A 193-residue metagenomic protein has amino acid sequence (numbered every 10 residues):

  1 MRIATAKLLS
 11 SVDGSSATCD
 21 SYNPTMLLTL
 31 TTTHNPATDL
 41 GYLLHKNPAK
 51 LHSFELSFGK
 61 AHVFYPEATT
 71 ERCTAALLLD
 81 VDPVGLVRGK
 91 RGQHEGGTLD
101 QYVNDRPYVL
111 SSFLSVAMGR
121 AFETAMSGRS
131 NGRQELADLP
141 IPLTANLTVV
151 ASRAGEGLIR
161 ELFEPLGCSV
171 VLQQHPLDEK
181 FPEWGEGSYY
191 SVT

Functional and structural regions predicted by a protein language model:
L8-L9: Leucine-biased recognition of intrinsically disordered, low-complexity hydrophobic segments
P24-T193: N-terminal accessory segments
